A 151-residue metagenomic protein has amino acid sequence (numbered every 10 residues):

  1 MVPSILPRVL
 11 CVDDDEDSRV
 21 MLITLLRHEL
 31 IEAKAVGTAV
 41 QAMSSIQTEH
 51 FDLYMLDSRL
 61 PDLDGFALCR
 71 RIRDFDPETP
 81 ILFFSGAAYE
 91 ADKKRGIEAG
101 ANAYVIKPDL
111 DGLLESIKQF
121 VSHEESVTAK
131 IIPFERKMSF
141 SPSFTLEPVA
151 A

Functional and structural regions predicted by a protein language model:
M1-R8, L114-A151: Non-catalytic signal-transmission and effector/linker regions of two-component phosphorelay proteins
L6-D17, L22-L26, Y54: Conserved acidic segment of CheY-like receiver
L30-G37, S45: Short hydrophobic/Thr-rich beta-strand motif most characteristic of the beta2 strand and flanking loop of CheY-like
T38, D64-A67: Acidic catalytic/metal-coordinating carboxylates
H50-M55, L60: Active-site beta3 strand of CheY-like receiver
F66-P77: Short amphipathic alpha-helix used as the core "switch/output" element in two-component signaling
A67, A88-I106, D111-E115: Alpha4 helix (beta4-alpha4-beta5 surface) of REC/receiver domains from two-component response regulators
